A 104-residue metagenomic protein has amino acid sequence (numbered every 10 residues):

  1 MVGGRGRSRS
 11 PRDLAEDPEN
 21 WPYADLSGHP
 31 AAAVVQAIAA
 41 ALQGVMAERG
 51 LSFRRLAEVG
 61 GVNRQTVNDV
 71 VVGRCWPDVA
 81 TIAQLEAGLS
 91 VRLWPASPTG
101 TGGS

Functional and structural regions predicted by a protein language model:
M1-A40, G44, G103-S104: N-terminal flexible/basic segments that precede or flank functional cores
Q36-V59, Q84: Short basic helix-loop element that most often maps to the first helix and adjoining turn of HTH DNA-binding modules
G61-W76: Recognition helix of helix-turn-helix/homeodomain-like DNA-binding domains that insert into the DNA major groove
A80-A96: DNA major-groove recognition helix of helix-turn-helix/homeodomain DNA-binding modules
